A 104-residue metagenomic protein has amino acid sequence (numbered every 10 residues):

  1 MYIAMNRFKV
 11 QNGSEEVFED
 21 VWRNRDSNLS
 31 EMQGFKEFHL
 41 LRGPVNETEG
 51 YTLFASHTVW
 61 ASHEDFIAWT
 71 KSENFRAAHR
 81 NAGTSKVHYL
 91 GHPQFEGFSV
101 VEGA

Functional and structural regions predicted by a protein language model:
Y2, H39-Y51, R80-A104: Glycine-rich beta-strand-turn "strand-cap" elements at beta-sheet edges
Y2-K9, H39-S72: Short, well-ordered beta-strand segments in beta-rich or mixed alpha/beta enzyme and ligand-binding folds
V10-F18: Short, surface-exposed ligand-recognition loops at beta-strand->loop->(often short) alpha-helix junctions that present
E19, E37: Acidic-residue sensor for enzyme active/binding pockets
V21, N46, F75-R76: Hydrophobic alpha-helical segments with strong N-terminal bias
W22, D26: Short amphipathic alpha-helical/adjacent loop interface patches that line ligand and macromolecule-binding sites
S27-K36, V59-E96: An amphipathic, aromatic/His-enriched active-site/gating alpha helix that lines ligand/cofactor pockets
